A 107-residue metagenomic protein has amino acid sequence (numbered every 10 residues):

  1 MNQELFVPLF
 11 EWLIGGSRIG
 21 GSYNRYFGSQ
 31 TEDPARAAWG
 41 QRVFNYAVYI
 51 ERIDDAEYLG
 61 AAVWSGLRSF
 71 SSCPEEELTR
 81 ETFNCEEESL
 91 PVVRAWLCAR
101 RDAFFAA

Functional and structural regions predicted by a protein language model:
M1-F44: Negatively charged, low-complexity tracts enriched in Asp/Glu with abundant Ser/Thr
M1-N2, L13-S17, D54, C73 (+1 more regions): Alpha-helical interaction segments
T31-A35, E51-I53, G66-R68, E86-E88: Generic structural motif
A38, S71, F105: Short acidic, gly/pro-rich beta-turn/loop elements at beta-sheet edges and active-site/ligand-binding grooves
F44-E75: A short, structured beta-strand/loop element
P74-A107: Short, compact, well-ordered microdomains
